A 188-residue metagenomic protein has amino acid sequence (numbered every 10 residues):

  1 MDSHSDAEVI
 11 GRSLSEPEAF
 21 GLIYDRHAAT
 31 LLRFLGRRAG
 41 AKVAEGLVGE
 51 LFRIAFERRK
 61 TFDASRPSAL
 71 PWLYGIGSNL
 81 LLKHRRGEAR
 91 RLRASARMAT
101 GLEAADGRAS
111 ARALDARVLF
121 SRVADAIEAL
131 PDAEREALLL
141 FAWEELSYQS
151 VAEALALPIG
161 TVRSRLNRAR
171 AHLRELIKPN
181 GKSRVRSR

Functional and structural regions predicted by a protein language model:
M1-T30, R37, E175, R188: N-terminal module of bacterial RNA polymerase sigma factors
S3, K83, R91-F120, S183-S187: Internal acidic/polar
L14-L22, L32-E50, T61, S65: Short, charged helix-capping/linker segments at alpha-helix termini
L22-K42, E57-R58, Y74, I127 (+1 more regions): Amphipathic, Lys/Arg- and hydrophobic-enriched alpha-helical face
L35, R86-A89, R135, R170-R188: Short, Lys/Arg-enriched C-terminal cap helix and immediately downstream tail that follows
G46-R53, E57, P67-N79: Structural recognition of an alpha-helix C-terminal capping motif at a helix-to-coil junction
E57-T61, G75-A96, A116, R168: Arg/Lys-rich amphipathic alpha helix in sigma70-family domain 2
D125-E136, E144-T161, E175: Helix-turn-helix DNA-binding module
